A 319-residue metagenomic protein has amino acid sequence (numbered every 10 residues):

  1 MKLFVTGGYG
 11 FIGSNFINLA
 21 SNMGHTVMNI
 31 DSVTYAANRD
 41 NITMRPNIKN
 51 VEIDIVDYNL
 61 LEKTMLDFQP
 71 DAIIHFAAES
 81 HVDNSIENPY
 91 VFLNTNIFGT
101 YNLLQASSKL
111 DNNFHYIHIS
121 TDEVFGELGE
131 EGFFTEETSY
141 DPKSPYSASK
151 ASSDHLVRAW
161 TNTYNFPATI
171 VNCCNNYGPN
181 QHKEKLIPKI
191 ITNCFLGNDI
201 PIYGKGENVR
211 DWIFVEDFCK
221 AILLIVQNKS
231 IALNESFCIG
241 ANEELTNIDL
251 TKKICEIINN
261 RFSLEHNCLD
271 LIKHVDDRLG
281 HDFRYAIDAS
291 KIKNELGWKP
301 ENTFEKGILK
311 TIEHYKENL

Functional and structural regions predicted by a protein language model:
M1-N176: N-terminal Rossmann-like NAD(P)+-binding domain of SDR-like oxidoreductases, especially those catalyzing
N22, C194-L319: C-terminal substrate-binding subdomain of Rossmann-fold SDR/epimerase-dehydratase oxidoreductases
N38-I42, L128-E131, Q181-E184, L250-K252 (+1 more regions): Short aromatic-enriched loop/helix-cap "lid" or pocket-rim segments at secondary-structure transitions that line
M44, I53, D57, E130 (+5 more regions): Residue-level signature of the cytosolic catalytic core of signaling kinases
N59, D71, D83, Y90 (+9 more regions): Residues in well-ordered alpha-helical elements
P142-S149, P179, K183-I187, D211-V215: The catalytic Tyr-centered alpha-helix of NAD(P)H-dependent dehydrogenases
S152, L156, W160, I190 (+2 more regions): Hydrophobic alpha-helix immediately C-terminal to the catalytic Tyr-X-X-X-Lys motif of short-chain
